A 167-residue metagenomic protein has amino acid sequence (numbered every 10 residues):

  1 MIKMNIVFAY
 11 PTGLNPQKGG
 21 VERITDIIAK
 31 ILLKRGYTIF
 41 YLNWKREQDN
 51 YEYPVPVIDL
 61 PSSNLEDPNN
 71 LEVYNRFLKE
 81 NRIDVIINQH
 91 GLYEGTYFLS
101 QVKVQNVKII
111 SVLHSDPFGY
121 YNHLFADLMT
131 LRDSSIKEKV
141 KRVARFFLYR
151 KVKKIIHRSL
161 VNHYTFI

Functional and structural regions predicted by a protein language model:
I2-V7: Extreme N-terminal starter segment of soluble prokaryotic enzymes
Y10-D26, N88: A short, glycine/small-residue-rich beta-strand->loop->alpha-helix junction that serves as a flexible
P11-Q17, K30-E66: N-terminal strand-loop element at the rim of the active site of nucleotide-sugar-dependent glycosyltransferases
P54-R76, N88-H90, I136-R145: A short, charged, and often flexible helix/loop element on the N-terminal side of the glycosyltransferase catalytic
L78-D84: Glycine-rich phosphate-binding loop signature in dinucleotide/nucleotide-binding domains
V85, K103-V140, T165: Active-site proximal beta-strand in glycosyltransferases
N88-E94, L113: Short His-centered aromatic/hydrophobic patch
D133-I167: Membrane-proximal helix-turn-helix segments that form the acceptor-binding/catalytic region of lipid-linked
